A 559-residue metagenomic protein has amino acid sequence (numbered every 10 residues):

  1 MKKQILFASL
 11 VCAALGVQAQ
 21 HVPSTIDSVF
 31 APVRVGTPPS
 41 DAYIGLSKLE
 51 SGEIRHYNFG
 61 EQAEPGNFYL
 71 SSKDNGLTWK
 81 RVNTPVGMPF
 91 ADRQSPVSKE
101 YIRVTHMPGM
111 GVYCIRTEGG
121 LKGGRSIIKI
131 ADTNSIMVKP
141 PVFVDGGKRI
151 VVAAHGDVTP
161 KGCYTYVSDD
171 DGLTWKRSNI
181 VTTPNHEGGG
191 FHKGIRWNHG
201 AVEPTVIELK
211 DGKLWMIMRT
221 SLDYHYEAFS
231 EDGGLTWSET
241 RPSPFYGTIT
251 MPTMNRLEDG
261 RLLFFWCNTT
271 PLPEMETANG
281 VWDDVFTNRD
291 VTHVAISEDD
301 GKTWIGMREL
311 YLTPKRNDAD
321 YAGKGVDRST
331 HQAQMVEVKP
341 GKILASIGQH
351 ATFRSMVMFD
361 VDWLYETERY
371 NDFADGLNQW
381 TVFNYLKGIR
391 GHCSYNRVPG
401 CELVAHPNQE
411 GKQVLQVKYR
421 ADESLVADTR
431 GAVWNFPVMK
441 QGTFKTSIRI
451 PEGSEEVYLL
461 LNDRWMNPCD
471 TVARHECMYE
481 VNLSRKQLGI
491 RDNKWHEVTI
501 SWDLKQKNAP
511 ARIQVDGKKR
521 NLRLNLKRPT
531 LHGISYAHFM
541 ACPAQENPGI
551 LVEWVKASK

Functional and structural regions predicted by a protein language model:
S9-Q18: Hydrophobic h-region of N-terminal signal peptides that target proteins for export in Gram-negative bacteria
Q20-L377, L386-R390, R397-V404, R420-L425 (+1 more regions): Asp-box/BNR beta-propeller blade signature and adjacent active/binding-site loops in extracellular glycan-interacting
R241, R430-P437, S484-I490, L526 (+1 more regions): Beta-strand-rich interaction surfaces with strong enrichment in secreted/lumenal proteins
F373, E553-A557: Extracellular beta-strand elements of beta-rich domains used for carbohydrate recognition/degradation or cell-matrix
E410-S484: Secretory/extracellular carbohydrate-interaction modules and structurally similar beta-sandwich "look-alikes"
T446, N493-K505, A509-I513: Short tryptophan-centered beta-strand motifs in secreted/extracellular beta-sheet-rich domains of glycan-recognition
C477-T499: Short, aromatic/His-centered strand-loop micro-motif at the edge of beta-sheets
L522-W554: Flexible glycan-contacting loops in extracellular carbohydrate-active proteins
